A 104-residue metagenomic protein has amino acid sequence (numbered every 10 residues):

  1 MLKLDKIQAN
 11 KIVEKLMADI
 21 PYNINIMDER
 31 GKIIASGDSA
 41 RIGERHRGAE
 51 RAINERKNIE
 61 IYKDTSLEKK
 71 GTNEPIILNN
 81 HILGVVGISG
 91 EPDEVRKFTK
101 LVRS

Functional and structural regions predicted by a protein language model:
L2-S104: Hydrophobic, helix-rich cores of sensory/ligand-binding and other regulatory modules that couple small-molecule
